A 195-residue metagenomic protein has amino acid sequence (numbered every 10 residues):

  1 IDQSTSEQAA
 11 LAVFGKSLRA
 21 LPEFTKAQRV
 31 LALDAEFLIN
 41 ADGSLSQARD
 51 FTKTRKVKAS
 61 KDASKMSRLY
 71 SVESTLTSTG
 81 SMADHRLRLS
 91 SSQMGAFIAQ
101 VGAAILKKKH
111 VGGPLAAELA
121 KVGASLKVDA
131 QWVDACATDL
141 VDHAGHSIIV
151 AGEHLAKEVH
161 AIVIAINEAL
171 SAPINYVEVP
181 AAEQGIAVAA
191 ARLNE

Functional and structural regions predicted by a protein language model:
I1-E195: Cofactor-pocket helix-loop regions in the catalytic cores of large enzyme subunits
